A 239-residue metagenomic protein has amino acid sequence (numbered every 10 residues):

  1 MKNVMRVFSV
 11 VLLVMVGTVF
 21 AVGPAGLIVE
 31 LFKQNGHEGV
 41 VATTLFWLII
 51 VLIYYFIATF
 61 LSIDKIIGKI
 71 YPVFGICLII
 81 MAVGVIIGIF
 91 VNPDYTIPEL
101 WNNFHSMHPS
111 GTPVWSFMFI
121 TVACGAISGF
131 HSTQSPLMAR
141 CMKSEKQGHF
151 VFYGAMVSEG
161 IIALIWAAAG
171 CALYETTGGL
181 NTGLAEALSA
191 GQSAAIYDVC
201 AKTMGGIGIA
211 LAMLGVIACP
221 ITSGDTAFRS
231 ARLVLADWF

Functional and structural regions predicted by a protein language model:
M1-H37, I217-D237: Hydrophobic transmembrane alpha-helices that form the core helical bundles of multi-pass secondary transporters
M1-L12, W47-I50, P109-A123, L164 (+3 more regions): Select transmembrane alpha-helical segments in multipass membrane proteins
M1-N3, F32, Q147-V151, T177-K202 (+1 more regions): Flexible loop linkers connecting adjacent transmembrane helices in multi-pass alpha-helical membrane transporters
L13-N35, A42-L48, Y55, T59 (+1 more regions): Hydrophobic alpha-helical segments and their helix-loop junctions in multi-pass secondary transporters
G68, P72-G75, M81-S132: Helix-loop-helix junctions that connect adjacent transmembrane segments in multi-pass membrane transporters
V73-C77, Q134-A167: Junctions where cytoplasmic loops transition into the N-terminal start of transmembrane alpha-helices in multi-pass
I89-L100, A155-I196: Extracellular/periplasmic helix-exit of transmembrane alpha-helices
I127-M138, F228-A231: Short helical (or helix-break) motifs at transmembrane helix termini and adjacent helical loops in multi-pass membrane
